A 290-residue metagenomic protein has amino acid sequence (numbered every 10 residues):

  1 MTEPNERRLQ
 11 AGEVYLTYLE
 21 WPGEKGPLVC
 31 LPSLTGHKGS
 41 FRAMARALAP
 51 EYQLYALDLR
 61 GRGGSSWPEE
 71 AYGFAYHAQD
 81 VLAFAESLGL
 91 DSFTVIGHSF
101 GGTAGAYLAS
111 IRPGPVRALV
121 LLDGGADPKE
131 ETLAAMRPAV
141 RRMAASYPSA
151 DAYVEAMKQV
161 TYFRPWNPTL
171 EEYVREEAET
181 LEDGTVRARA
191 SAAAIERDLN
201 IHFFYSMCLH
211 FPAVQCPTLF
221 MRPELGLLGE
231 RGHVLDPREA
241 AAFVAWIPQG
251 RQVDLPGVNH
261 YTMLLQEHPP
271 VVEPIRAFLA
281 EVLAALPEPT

Functional and structural regions predicted by a protein language model:
M1-L28, A49-Y52, L90-D91, A242 (+3 more regions): Alpha/beta-hydrolase fold catalytic core
G12-V14, R46, Y55-I96, L264: Active-site loop/oxyanion-hole signature of alpha/beta-hydrolase fold enzymes
T17-G64: Conserved HGGG/HGGXW glycine-rich cap/lid loop of the alpha/beta-hydrolase fold
D91-E130: Conserved hydrolase catalytic core segment
L122-D151: A catalytic-pocket lid/entrance helix-loop region that shapes and gates access to the active site across common
P148-F204: Conserved alpha/beta-hydrolase catalytic His-Asp/Glu region
E179-W246: Conserved serine/cysteine hydrolase catalytic core
L255-E267: Catalytic histidine-centered segment of alpha/beta-hydrolase-like enzymes
